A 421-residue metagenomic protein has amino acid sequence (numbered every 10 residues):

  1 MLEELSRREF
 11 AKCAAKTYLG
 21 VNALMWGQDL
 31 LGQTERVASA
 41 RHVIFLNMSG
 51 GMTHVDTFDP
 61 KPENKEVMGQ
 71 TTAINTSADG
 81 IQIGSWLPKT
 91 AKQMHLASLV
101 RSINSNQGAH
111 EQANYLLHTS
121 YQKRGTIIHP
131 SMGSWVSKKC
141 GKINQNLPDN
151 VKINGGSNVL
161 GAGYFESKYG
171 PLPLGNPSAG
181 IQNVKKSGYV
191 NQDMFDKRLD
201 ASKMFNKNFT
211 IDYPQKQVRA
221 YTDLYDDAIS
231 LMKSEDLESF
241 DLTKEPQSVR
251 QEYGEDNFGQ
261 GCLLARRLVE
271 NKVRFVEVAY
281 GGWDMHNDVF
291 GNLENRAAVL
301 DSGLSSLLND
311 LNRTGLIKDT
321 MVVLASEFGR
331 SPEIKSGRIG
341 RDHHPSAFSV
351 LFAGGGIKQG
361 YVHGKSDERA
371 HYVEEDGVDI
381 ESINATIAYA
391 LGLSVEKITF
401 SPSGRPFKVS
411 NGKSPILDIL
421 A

Functional and structural regions predicted by a protein language model:
M1-A421: Ligand-binding pockets and gating/stacking loops
